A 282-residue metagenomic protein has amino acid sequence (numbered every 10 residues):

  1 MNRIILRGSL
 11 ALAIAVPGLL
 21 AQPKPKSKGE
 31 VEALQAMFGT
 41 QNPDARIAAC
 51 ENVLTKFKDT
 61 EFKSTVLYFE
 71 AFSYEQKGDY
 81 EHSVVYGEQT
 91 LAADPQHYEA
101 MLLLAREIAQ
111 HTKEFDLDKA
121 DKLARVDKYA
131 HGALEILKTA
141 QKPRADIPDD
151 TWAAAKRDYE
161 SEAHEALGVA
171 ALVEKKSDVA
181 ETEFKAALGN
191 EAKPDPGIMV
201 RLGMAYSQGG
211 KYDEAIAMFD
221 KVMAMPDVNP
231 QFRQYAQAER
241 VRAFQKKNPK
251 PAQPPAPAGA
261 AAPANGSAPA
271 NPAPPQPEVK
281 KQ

Functional and structural regions predicted by a protein language model:
L19-F69, E278-Q282: N-terminal leader/linker segments that initiate helical-solenoid repeat arrays
E30-A33, L67, M101, I108 (+3 more regions): TPR repeat positional signature
A33-A36, E70, L104, L167 (+2 more regions): Structural register within alpha-helical repeat arrays
K56-S64, T90-Y98, K138-D158, G189-D195 (+1 more regions): Short solvent-exposed coil/turn linkers within tandem alpha-helical repeat scaffolds
K77-H82, I108-D121, A154-V173, Q208-A217 (+2 more regions): Alpha-helical linker/edge segments of TPR/alpha-solenoid repeat scaffolds and analogous pre-/post-domain helices
E81, V85, E99-D158: Short coil/linker segments at helix-helix boundaries
